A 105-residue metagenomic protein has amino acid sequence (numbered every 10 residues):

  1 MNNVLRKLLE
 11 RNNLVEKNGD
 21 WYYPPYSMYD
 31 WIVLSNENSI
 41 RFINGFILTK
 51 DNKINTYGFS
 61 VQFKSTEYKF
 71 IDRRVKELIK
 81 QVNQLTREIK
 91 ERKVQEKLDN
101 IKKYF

Functional and structural regions predicted by a protein language model:
M1, E67-E77, T86, K90-K93: Non-membrane alpha-helical secondary structure
M1-M28: Negatively charged, low-complexity tracts enriched in Asp/Glu with abundant Ser/Thr
R6-E10, D72-I79, N83-T86, K102: Residue-level detector of alpha-helical secondary structure
K7-R11, E16, N36, K50 (+2 more regions): Generic detector of low-complexity/intrinsically disordered segments and short hydrophobic N-terminal stretches
M28-K80: Intrinsically disordered, low-complexity regulatory segments enriched in Ser/Thr/Pro and charged residues
I89-F105: Short acidic, low-complexity intrinsically disordered linear motifs used for protein-protein interactions
